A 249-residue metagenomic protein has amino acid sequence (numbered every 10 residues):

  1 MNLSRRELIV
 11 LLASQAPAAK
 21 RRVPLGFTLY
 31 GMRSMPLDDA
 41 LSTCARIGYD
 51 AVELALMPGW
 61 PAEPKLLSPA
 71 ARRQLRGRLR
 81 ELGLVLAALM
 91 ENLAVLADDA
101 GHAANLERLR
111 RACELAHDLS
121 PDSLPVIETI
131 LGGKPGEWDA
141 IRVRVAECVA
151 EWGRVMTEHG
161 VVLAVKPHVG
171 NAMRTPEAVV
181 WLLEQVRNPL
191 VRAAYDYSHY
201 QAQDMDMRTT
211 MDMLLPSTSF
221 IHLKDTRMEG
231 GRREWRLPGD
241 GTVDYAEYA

Functional and structural regions predicted by a protein language model:
M1-S14: N-terminal secretory signal peptides and thylakoid transit peptides that target proteins across membranes
L12, P17, D39, T43 (+2 more regions): Active-site acidic/histidine proton-transfer and metal-coordination neighborhood in alpha/beta enzyme cores
P17-M35, D39-T43: C-terminal segment of N-terminal export signals and the immediately downstream linker at the start of the mature
V23-T28, V52-L54, L86-E91, P125-T129 (+3 more regions): Hydrophobic faces of well-ordered beta-strands that scaffold small-molecule active sites in alpha/beta enzyme cores
T28-M32, A55-G59, E91-A94, I130-K134 (+3 more regions): Active-site beta-loop-alpha junctions enriched in small/polar residues
A40-M57, S120: Catalytic domains of carbohydrate-active enzymes, especially glycoside hydrolases
A51-V52, A150-T242: Acidic/histidine-rich catalytic cores of soluble enzymes
A55-R76: Glycine-rich, proline-tolerant flexible connector loops at the mouths of alpha/beta enzymes
